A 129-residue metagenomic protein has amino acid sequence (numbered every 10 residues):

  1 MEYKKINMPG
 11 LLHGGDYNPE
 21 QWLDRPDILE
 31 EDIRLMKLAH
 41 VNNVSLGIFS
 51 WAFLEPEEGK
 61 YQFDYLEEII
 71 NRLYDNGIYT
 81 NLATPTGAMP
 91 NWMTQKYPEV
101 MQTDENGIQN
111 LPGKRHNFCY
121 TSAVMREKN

Functional and structural regions predicted by a protein language model:
E2-K4, M8-P9, A52, N71 (+2 more regions): Residue-level signal for the start and early helices of compact helical domains
Y3-R25: Boundary/entry segment of secreted carbohydrate-active catalytic domains
I6-G10, N43-G47, I108-K114: Short amphipathic alpha-helical segments, especially helix-boundary/capping motifs
L11, H40, I48, C119-Y120: Conserved alpha/beta enzyme-core scaffolds, especially Rossmann-like or related mixed alpha/beta domains that build
L23-L29, G59-Y65, A123-N129: Glycine-rich anion/phosphate-binding loops
L29-E105: Aromatic-lined substrate-binding rim segments of carbohydrate-active enzymes
A88-N129: Active-site-adjacent "subsite" loops/lids of carbohydrate-active enzymes
